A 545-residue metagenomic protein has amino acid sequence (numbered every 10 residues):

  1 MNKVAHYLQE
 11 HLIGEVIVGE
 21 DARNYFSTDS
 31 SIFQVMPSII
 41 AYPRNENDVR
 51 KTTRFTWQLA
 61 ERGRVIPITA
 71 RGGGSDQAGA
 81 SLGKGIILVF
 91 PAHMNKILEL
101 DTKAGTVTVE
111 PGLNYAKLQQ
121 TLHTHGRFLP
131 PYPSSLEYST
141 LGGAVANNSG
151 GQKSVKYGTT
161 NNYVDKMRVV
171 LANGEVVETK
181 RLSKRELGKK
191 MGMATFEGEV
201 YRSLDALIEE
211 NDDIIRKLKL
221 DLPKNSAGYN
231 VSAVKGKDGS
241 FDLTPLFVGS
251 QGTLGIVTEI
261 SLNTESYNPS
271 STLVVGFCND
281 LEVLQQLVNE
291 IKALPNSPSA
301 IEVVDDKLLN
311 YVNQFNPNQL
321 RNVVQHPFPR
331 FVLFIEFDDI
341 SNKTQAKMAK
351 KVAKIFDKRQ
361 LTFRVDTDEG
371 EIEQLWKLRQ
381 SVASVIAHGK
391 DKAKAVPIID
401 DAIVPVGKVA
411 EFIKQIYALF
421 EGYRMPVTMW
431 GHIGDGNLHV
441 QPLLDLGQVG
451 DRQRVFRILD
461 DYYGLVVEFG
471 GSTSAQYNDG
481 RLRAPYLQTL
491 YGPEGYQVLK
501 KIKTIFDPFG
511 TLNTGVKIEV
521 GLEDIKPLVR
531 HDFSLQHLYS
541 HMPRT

Functional and structural regions predicted by a protein language model:
M1-W57, E61-I66, G73-G105, Y157 (+7 more regions): N-terminal flexible segment immediately upstream of the FAD-binding catalytic core in FAD-dependent oxidoreductases
K3, D48-K51, K117, E282-Q286 (+3 more regions): Short, conserved charged micro-motifs
L8, Y25, S31-R64, I68 (+7 more regions): N-terminal glycine-rich flavin-associated loop
V16-E20, A41-P43, R64-G72, G79 (+16 more regions): General beta-strand structural signal in soluble alpha/beta enzymes
S31, A144-A146, S154-Y157, V164-L378 (+5 more regions): C-terminal substrate-binding/cap subdomain adjacent to the FAD-binding core in PCMH-type and related FAD-linked
I68-A70, Q77-A78, L118, L284-L287 (+3 more regions): Extended, hydrophobic alpha-helical segments in both membrane/secreted and soluble proteins
D357-D368, Y462-N478, P508-T511: Flexible helix-coil linker/hinge segments at domain or subdomain boundaries
P493-T545: Intrinsic disorder at enzyme termini
